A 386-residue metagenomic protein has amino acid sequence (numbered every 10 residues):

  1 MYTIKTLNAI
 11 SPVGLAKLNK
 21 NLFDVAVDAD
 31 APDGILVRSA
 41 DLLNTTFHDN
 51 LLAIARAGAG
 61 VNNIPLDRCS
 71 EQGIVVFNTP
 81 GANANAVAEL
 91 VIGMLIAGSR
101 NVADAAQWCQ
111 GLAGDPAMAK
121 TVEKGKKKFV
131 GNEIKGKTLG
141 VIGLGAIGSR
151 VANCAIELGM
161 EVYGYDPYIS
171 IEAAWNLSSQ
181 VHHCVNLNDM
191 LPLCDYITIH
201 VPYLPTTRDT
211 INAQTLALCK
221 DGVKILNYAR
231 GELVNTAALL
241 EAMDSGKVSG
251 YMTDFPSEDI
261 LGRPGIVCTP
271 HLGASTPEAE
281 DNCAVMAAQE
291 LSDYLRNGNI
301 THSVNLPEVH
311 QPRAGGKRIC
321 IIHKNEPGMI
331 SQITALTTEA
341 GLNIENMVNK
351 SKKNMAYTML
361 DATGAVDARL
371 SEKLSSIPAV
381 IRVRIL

Functional and structural regions predicted by a protein language model:
M1-T79, P192, N212-Q214, L218 (+3 more regions): An N-terminal-biased, well-structured beta-alpha scaffold segment characteristic of Rossmann-like dinucleotide-binding
L43-T45, P167-D259, S275: Rossmann-like adenosine-cofactor binding region
P80-T138, H302-V304: Phosphate-binding beta-alpha-beta segment of Rossmann-like dinucleotide-binding domains, i.e., the NAD(P)
A88-Q107, N153-M160, V285-N299, T334-T338 (+1 more regions): Oxidoreductase and adenylate-handling cofactor-binding alpha/beta cores
L144-G145: Glycine-rich Rossmann-fold phosphate-binding loop(s) that bind the pyrophosphate of adenine dinucleotide cofactors
G148-S149: N-terminal Rossmann-fold NAD(P) dinucleotide-binding loop
A213, D221-R313, Y357, E372 (+1 more regions): Rossmann-like dinucleotide-binding domain for NAD(H)/NADP(H)
T301, N305-L386: A conserved regulatory-domain signal marking ACT and ACT-like small-molecule sensing domains and adjacent regulatory
